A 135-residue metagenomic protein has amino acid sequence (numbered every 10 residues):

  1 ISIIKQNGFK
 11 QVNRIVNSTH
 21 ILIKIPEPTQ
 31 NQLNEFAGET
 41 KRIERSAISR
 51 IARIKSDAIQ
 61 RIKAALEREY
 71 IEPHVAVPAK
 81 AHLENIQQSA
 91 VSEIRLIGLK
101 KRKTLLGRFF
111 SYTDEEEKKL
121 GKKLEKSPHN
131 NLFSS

Functional and structural regions predicted by a protein language model:
I1-L33: Ribosome-associated translation termination/rescue signal centered on the conserved GGQ peptidyl-tRNA hydrolysis loop
I21-S135: Positively charged, low-complexity, intrinsically disordered RNA-binding extensions
